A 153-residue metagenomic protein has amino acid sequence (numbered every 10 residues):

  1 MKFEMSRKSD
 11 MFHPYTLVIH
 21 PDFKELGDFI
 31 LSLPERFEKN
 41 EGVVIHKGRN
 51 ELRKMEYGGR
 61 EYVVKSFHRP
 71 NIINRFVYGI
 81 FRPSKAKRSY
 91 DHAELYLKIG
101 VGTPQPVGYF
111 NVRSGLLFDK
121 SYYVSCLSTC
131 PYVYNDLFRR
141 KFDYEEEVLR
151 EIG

Functional and structural regions predicted by a protein language model:
M1-G42: Juxta-kinase regulatory segment immediately upstream of eukaryotic protein kinase catalytic domains
K2-E4, M11, I80, L127 (+1 more regions): Residue-level preference for alpha-helix termini and adjacent loops
L26-N135: Conserved ATP-binding subdomain of kinase catalytic cores across diverse folds
N74-R75, F142-E145: A short, mixed-charge helix-start or loop-turn motif at secondary-structure junctions
V133-D143: AlphaC helix of the protein kinase catalytic domain
E146-G153: Conserved kinase catalytic-core segment
